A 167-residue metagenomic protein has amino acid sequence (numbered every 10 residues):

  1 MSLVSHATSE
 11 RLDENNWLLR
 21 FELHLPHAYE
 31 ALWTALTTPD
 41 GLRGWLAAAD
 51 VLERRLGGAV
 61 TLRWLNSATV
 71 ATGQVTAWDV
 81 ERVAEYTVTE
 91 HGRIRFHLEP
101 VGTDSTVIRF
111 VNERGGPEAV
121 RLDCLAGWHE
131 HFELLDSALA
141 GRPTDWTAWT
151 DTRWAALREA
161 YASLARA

Functional and structural regions predicted by a protein language model:
M1-A49: Hydrophobic ligand-binding cavity/cleft-lining segments
V4-T8, L12, T61, A68-V70 (+2 more regions): Charge-dense, helix-prone N-terminal extensions
E10-N16, R54-L56, A77-D79, P100-T103: Short, ordered beta-strand-loop transition motifs
N16-E22, A59, V70, V83 (+2 more regions): Intrinsic-disorder/low-complexity, polar/charged segments enriched in Ser/Thr/Lys/Arg/Asp/Glu/Gln
E22-L23, T72-A77, R93-P100: Hydrophobic/aromatic beta-strand elements that line small-molecule binding cavities or substrate pockets in beta-rich
E30, D40-E90, L164: Glycine-rich portal/gate segments that line the openings of hydrophobic small-molecule binding cavities
V83-L139: Beta-strand/loop substructures that line and gate deep hydrophobic ligand-binding cavities in soluble
S137-A167: Short, highly charged C-terminal tails/helix-capping segments
